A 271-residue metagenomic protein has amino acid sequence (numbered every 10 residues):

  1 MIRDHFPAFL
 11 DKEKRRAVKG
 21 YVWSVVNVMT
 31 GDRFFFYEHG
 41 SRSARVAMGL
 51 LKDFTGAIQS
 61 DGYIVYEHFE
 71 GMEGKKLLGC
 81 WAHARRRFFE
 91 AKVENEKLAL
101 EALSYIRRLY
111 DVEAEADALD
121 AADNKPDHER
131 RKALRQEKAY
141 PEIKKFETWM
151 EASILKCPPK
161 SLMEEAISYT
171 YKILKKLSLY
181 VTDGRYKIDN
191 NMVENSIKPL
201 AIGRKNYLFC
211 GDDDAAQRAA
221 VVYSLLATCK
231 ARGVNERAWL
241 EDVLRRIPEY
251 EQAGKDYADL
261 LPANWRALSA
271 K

Functional and structural regions predicted by a protein language model:
M1-K271: Catalytic center-proximal scaffold of phosphoryl-transfer enzymes
